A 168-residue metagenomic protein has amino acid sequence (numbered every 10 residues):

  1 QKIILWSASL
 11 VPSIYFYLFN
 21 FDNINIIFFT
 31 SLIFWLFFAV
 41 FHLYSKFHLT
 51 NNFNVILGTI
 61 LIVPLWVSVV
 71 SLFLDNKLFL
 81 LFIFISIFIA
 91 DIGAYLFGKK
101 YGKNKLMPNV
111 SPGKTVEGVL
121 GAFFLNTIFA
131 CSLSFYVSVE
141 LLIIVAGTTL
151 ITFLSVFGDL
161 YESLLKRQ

Functional and structural regions predicted by a protein language model:
Q1-G113, V119-T149: Membrane-embedded alpha-helical bundles of polytopic integral membrane proteins
I89-K99, S155-K166: Short helical (or helix-break) motifs at transmembrane helix termini and adjacent helical loops in multi-pass membrane
N109-P112, L164-Q168: Short cytoplasmic-facing helical segments at TM-TM junctions of multi-pass membrane proteins
